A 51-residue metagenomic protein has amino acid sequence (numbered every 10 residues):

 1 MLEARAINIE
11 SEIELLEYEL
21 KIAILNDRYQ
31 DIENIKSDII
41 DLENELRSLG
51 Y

Functional and structural regions predicted by a protein language model:
R5-Y51: Short, charge-rich amphipathic interface segments used for partner binding and complex assembly
